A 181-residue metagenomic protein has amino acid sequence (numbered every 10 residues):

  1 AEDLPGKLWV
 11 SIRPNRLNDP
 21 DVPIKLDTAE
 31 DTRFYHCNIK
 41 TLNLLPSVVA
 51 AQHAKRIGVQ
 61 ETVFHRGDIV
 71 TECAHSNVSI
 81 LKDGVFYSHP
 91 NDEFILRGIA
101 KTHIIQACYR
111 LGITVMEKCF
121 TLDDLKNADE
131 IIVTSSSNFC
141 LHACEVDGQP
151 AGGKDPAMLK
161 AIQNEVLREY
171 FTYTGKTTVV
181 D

Functional and structural regions predicted by a protein language model:
E2-D181: Helix-start/capping segments and mature chain N-termini
